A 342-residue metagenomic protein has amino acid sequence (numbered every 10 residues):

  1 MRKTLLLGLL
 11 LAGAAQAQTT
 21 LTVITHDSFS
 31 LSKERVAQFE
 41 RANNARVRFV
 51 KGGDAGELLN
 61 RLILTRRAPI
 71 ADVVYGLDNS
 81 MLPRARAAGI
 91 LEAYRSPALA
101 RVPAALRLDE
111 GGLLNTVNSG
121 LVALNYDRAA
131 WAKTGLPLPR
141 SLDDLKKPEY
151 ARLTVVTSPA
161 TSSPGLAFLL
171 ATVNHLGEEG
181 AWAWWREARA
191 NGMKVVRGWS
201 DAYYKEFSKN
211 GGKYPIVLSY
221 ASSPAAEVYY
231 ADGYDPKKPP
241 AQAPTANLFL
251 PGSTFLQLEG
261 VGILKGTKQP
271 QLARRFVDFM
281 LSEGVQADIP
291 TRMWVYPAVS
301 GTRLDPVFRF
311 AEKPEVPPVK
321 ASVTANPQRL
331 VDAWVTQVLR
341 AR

Functional and structural regions predicted by a protein language model:
G8-A17: Hydrophobic h-region of N-terminal signal peptides that target proteins for export in Gram-negative bacteria
Q18-R84: Early extracytoplasmic/lumenal segment of secretory-pathway proteins
T22, D143-S163, A171-H175: Short loop->beta-strand "edge-of-pocket" segments that line small-molecule binding or catalytic clefts across diverse
P69-V74, E92-A129, D143, L153-P159: A structural signal for short loop-to-beta-strand junctions that line the ligand-binding cleft of periplasmic/secreted
N79-I90, D109-P137, G165-H175, L256-G262: Periplasmic solute-binding protein
A167-L248, S253: Ligand-binding pocket segment of bilobal, Venus flytrap-like solute-binding proteins
E259, L264-P318: Mature extracytoplasmic/periplasmic domains
D305-R342: Extracellular/periplasmic bilobal clamshell ligand-binding domains
